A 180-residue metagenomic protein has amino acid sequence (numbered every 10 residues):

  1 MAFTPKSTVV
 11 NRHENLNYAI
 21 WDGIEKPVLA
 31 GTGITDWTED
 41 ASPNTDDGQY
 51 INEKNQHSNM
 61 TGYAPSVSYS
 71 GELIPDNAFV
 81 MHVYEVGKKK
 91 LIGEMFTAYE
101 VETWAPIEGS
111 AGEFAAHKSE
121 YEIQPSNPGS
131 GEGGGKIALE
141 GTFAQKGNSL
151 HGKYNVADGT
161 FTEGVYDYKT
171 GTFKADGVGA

Functional and structural regions predicted by a protein language model:
A2-I74, Y121-I137: Solvent-exposed edge beta-strands and adjacent loop segments that serve as assembly or binding interfaces
T8-E14, A144-G159: Short secondary-structure transition/capping segments
N17, I34-T35, V83-L91, T142: Generic hydrophobic, helix-prone segments enriched in Leu/Val/Ile
T32-W37, V101-H151: Short beta-strand and beta-hairpin "edge-sheet" elements
K54-E120, N148-V156: Extracellular/virion structural assembly segments
I74, E132-A144, D158-Y168: Short, highly charged low-complexity linear segments
Y154-A180: Intrinsically disordered, low-complexity terminal/linker regions enriched in Pro/Ser/Gly and acidic residues
